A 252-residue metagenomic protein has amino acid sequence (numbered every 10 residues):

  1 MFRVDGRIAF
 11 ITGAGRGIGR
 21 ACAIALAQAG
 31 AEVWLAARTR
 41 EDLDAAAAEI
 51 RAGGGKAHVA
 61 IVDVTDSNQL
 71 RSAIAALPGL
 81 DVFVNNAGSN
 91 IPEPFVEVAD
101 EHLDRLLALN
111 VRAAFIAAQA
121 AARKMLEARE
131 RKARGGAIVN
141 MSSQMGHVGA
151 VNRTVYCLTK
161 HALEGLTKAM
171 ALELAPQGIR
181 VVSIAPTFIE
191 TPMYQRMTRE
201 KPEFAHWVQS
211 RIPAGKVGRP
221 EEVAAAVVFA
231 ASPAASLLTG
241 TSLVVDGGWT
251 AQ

Functional and structural regions predicted by a protein language model:
I8, G15-G17: Conserved glycine-rich cofactor-binding loop
E41, A60-S72, D100: The beta1-alpha1 cofactor-binding region of Rossmann-like NAD(H)/NADP(H)-dependent oxidoreductases
P94-F95, A99-L107, V208: Substrate-binding pocket helix/loop in short-chain dehydrogenase/reductase
A118, T159, T167: Active-site helix of classical SDR
R123, L172-P176, S236: Alpha-helical segment proximal to the catalytic Tyr-Lys
S143: Residue(s) in the substrate-gating loop at a strand-loop-helix junction that position the organic substrate next
K216-V245, T250-A251: C-terminal substrate-recognition "lid" of short-chain dehydrogenase/reductases
